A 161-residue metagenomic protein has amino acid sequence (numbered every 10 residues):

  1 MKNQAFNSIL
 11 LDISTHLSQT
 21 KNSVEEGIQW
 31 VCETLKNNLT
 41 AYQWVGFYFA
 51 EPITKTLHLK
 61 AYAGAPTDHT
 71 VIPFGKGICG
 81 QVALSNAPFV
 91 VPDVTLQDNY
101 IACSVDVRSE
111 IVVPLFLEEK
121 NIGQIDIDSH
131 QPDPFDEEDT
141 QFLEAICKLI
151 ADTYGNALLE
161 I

Functional and structural regions predicted by a protein language model:
M1-Y62, P66, N156-I161: Intrinsically disordered, low-complexity terminal regulatory regions
L10, S14, S129-I161: Juxtadomain coupling helices with adjacent low-complexity linkers
W44, V112, Q124: Short hydrophobic/aromatic beta-strand element in the GNAT-like acyltransferase core that lines or flanks the acyl-donor
F49-T56, K60-A102: Regulatory sensory and allosteric helical modules in signal-transduction proteins and certain transcription factors
S109-F116: A short, aliphatic-rich beta-strand micro-motif
F116-S129: Sensory-domain boundary capping and coupling elements
